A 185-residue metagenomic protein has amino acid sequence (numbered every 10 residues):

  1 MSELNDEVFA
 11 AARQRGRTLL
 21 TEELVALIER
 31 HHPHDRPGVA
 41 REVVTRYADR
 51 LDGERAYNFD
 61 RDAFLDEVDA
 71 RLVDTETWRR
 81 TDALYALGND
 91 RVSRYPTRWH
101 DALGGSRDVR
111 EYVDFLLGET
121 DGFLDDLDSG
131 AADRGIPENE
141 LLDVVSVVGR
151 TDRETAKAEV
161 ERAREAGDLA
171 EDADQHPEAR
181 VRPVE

Functional and structural regions predicted by a protein language model:
M1-E185: Acidic, polar-rich N-terminal leader regions of halophilic archaeal proteins
